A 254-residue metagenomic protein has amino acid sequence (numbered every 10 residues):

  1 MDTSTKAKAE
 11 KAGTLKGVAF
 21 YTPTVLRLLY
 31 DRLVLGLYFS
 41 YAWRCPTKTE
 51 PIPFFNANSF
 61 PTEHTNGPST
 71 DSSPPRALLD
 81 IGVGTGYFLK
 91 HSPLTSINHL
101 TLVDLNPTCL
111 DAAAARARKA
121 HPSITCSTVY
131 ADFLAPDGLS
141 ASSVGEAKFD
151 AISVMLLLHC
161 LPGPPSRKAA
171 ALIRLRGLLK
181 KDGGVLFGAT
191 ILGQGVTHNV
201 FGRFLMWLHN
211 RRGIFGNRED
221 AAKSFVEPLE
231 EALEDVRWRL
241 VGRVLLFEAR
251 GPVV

Functional and structural regions predicted by a protein language model:
M1-L37: N-terminal, positively charged/glycine-rich alpha-helical extensions of SAM-dependent methyltransferases
Y38-P75, Y87: Conserved alpha-helix/loop element of class I SAM-dependent methyltransferases that forms part of the SAM/SAH-binding
A77-L139: Class I SAM-dependent methyltransferase SAM/SAH-binding core
S153: A conserved beta-strand element that flanks and buttresses the S-adenosyl-L-methionine
L161-R174: A short, conserved alpha-helix within the catalytic core of class I
L179-L186: Short glycine-dipeptide loop
F187-W238: C-terminal alpha-helical "lid/dimerization" subdomain adjacent to the S-adenosyl-L-methionine
A232-V254: Core SAM-dependent methyltransferase catalytic element
